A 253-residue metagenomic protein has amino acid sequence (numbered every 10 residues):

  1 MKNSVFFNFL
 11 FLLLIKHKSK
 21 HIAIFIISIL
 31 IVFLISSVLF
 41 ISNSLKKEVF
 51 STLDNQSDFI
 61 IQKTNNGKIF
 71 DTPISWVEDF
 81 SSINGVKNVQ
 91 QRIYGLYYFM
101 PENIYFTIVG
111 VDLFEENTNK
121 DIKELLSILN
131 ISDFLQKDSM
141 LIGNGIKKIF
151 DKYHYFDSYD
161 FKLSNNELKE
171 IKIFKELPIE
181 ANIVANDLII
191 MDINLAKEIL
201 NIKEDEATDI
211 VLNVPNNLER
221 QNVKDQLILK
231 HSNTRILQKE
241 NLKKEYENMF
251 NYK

Functional and structural regions predicted by a protein language model:
M1-I35, L39-F40, Y246-E247: N-terminal Sec/SRP start-transfer signal
K16, N66-G67, N217: Short, surface-exposed acidic/glycine-rich loop or hinge patches that mediate macromolecular interfaces
I29-T107, L129-D133, D225-R235: Hydrophobic, regular-secondary-structure patches
F40, L113-N119, N213, L242: Structured catalytic cores of enzymes that bind and process phosphorylated ligands/cofactors
I60, S139, D209-V211: Short aromatic/hydrophobic contact patches that present stacked aromatics for nucleic-acid/ligand binding
T64-N66, N117, G145, N213: Short strand-loop junctions, especially beta-strand C-caps/beta-turns that link beta-sheets to coils or alpha-helices
I74-D205: A structural signal for hydrophobic secondary-structure junctions, strongest on transmembrane helix-loop-helix units
S164-L168, K175-K253: Mechanotransmission and gating elements of multispan inner-membrane complexes involved in transport and envelope
